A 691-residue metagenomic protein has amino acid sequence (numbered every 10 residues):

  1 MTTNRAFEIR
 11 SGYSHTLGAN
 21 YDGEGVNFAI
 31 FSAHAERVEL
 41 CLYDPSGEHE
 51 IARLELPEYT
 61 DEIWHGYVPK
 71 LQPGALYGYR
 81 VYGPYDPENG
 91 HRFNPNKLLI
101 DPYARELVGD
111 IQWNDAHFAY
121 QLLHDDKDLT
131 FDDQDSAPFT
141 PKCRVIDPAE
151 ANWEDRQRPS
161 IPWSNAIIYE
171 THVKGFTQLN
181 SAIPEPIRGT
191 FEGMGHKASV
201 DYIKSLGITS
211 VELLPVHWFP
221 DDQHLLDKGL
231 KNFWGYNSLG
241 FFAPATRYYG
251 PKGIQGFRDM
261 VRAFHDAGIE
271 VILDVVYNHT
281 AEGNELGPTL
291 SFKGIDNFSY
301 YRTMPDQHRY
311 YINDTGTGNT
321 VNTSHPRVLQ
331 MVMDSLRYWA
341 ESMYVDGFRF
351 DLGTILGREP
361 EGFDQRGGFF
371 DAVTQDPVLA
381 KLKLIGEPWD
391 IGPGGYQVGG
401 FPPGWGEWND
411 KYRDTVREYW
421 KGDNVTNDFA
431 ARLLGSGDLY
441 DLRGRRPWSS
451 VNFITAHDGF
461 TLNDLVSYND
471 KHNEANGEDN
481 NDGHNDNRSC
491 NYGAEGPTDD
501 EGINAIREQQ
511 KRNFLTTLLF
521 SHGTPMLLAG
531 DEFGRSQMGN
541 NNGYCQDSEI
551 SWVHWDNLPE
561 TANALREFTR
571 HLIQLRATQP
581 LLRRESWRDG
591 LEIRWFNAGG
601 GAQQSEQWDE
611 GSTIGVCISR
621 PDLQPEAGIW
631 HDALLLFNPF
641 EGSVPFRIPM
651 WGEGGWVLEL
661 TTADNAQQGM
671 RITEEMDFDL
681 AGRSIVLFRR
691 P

Functional and structural regions predicted by a protein language model:
M1-Y169, K174, I503-E508, R512 (+2 more regions): Carbohydrate-interacting/catalytic domains
I30, Y79, T171, I203 (+9 more regions): Conserved, mostly hydrophobic/aromatic
S32-H34, E58-T60, K70-Q72, G83 (+18 more regions): Short, flexible loop/turn elements at secondary-structure junctions
D86-G90, T177-L179, F219-Q223, H279-E282 (+5 more regions): Short catalytic/ligand-binding loop motif for oxyanion handling, primarily in non-cytosolic enzymes, centered on
E106-S181, I187, T415-G502, N597-W608: Glycine-rich phosphate/pyrophosphate-binding loop and adjacent beta-alpha nucleotide/cofactor-binding cores
S136, H172-V345, L352-V378, W420-K421 (+1 more regions): Substrate-binding/active-site clefts of carbohydrate-active enzymes
I167-Y169, V211, V271-L273, F348 (+2 more regions): Hydrophobic faces of well-ordered beta-strands that scaffold small-molecule active sites in alpha/beta enzyme cores
Y344, E359, Q365-A529, F533-G534 (+8 more regions): Conserved alpha/beta catalytic core and glycan-binding cleft of carbohydrate-active enzymes
